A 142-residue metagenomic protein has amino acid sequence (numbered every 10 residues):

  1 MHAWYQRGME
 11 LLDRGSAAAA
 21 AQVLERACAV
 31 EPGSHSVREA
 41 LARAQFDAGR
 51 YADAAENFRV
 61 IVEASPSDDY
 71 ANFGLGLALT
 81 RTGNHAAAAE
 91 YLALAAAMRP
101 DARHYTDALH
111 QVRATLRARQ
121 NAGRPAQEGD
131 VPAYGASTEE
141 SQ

Functional and structural regions predicted by a protein language model:
M1, L94-Q142: Terminal, low-structured helical/coil segments at or just beyond the last alpha-helical repeat
D13-R26, A48-V60, T82-L94, L116-Q127: Structural signature of tandem alpha-helical TPR/SEL1-like repeats, specifically the intra-repeat loop/turn
E63-R81: Mid-chain, well-packed structural core segment of small domains
